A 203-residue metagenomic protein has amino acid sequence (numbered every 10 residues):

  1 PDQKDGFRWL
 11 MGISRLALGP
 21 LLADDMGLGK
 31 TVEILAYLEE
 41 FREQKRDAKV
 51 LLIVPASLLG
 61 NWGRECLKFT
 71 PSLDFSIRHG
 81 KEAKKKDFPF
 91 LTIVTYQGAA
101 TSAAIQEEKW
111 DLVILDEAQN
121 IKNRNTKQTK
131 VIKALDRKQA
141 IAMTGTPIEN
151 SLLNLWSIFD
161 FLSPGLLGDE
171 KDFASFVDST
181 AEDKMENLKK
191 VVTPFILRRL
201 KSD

Functional and structural regions predicted by a protein language model:
P1-D203: ASCE P-loop NTPase motor core, strongest for the SF2 helicase catalytic module
